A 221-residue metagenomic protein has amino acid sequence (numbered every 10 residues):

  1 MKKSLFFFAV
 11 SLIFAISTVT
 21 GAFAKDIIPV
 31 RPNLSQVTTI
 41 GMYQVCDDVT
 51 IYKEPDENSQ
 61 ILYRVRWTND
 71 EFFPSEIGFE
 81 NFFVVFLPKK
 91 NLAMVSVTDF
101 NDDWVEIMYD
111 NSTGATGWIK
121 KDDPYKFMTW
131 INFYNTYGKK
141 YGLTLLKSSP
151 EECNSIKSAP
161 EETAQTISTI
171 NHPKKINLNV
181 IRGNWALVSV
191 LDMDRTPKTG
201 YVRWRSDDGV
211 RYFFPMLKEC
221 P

Functional and structural regions predicted by a protein language model:
M1-A9: Bacterial N-terminal signal peptides that target proteins for export
S4-L5, I176-I181, C220: Residue-level detector of intrinsically disordered/flexible regions characterized by low predicted structural confidence
F8-T18: Bacterial N-terminal signal peptides
V19-A24: Sec/Tat signal peptide C-region and signal peptidase I cleavage site
K25-K147, Q165, S189-P221: Boundary regions of SH3-family modules and the immediately adjacent low-complexity/disordered segments in eukaryotic
K139-P197: Intrinsically disordered, low-complexity segments enriched in Gly and acidic/Ser/Thr residues that form flexible
